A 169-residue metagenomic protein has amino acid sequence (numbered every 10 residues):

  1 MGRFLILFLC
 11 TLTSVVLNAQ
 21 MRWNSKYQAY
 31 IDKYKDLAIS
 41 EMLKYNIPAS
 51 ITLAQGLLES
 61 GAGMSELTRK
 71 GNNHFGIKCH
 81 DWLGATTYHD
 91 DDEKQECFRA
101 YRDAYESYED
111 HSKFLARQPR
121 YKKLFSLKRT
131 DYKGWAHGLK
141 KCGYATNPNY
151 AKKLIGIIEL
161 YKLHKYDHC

Functional and structural regions predicted by a protein language model:
G2, L17-C169: Catalytic cores of secreted/periplasmic lytic hydrolases that degrade extracellular macromolecules
F4-T13: Sec-dependent N-terminal signal peptides
